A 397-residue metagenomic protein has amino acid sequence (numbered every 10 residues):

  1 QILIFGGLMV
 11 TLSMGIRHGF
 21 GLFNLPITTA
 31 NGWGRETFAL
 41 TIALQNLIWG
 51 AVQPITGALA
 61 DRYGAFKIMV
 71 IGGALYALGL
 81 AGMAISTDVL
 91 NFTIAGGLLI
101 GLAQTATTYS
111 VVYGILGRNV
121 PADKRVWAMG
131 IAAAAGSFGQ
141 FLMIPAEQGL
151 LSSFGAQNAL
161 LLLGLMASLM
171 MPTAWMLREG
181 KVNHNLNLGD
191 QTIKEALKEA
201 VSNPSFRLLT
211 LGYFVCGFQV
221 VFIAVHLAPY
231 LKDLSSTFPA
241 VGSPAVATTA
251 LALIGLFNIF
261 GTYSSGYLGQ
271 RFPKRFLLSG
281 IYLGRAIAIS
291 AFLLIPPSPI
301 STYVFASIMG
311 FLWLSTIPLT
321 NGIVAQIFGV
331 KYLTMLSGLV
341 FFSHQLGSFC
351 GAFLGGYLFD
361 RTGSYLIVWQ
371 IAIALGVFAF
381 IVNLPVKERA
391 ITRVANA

Functional and structural regions predicted by a protein language model:
T11, N91-T107, F214, S301-S315: Hydrophobic core of transmembrane alpha-helices in multi-pass small-molecule transporters, especially MFS/SLC-type
H18, N46-P54, F141, G255-Y263 (+1 more regions): Residue-level signature of mid-helix packing/kink "hotspots" within the transmembrane helices of 12-pass Major
F20-N24, N203-S265: Extracytoplasmic gate region of multi-pass secondary transporters
A51-L90, G269: Conserved MFS/SLC helix-loop-helix module at the cytosolic interface between two early adjacent transmembrane helices
G96-A134, G329: Cytoplasmic helix-loop-helix junction between adjacent transmembrane helices in 12-TM secondary transporters
A132-E179: Helix-loop-helix hairpin linking two adjacent transmembrane segments in secondary transporters
M176-E195, T392-A397: Flexible cytoplasmic inter-helical loops of multi-pass small-molecule transporters
V246, A252-N258, Y263-I323: C-terminal transmembrane helical hairpin of 12-TM major facilitator-type secondary transporters
